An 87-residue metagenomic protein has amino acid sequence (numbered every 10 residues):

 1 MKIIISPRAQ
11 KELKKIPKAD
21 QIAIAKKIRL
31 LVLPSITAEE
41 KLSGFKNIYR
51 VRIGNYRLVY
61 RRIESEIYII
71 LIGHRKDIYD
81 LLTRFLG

Functional and structural regions predicted by a protein language model:
M1-K27: Arg/Lys-rich, positively charged N-terminal/basic patches that mediate binding to nucleic acids
K2-I3, I22, I53, R61-G87: Enriched for short, Lys/Arg-rich terminal
Q10, R57-L58: Histidine-centered metal-chelating micro-motifs
K11, T37-E40, G73: Residue-level signal for pocket-adjacent positions within structured domains
K27-V51: A short, surface-exposed loop/turn module that caps and links secondary-structure elements
